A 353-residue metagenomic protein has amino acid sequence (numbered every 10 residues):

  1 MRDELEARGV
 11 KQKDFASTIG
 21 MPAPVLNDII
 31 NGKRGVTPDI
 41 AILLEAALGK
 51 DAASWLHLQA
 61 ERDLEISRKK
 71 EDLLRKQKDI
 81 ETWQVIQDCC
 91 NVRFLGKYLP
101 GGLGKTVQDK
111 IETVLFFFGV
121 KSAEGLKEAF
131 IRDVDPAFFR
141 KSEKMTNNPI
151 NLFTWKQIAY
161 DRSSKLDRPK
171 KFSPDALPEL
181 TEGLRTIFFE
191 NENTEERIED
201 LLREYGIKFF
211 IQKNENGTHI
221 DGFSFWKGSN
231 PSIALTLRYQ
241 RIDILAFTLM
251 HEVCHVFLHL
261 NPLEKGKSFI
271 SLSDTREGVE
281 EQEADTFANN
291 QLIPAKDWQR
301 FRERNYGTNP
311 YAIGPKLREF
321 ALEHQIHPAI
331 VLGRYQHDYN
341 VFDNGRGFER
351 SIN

Functional and structural regions predicted by a protein language model:
D3-N353: Active-site hotspot residues in diverse enzymes, especially metal/ion-binding acidic/histidine motifs
